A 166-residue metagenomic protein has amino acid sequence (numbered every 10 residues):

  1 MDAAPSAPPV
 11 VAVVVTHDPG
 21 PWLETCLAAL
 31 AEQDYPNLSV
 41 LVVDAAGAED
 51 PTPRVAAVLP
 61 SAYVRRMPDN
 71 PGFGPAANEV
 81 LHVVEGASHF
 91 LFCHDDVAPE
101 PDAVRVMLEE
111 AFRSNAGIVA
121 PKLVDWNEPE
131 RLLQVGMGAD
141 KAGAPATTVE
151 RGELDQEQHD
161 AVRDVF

Functional and structural regions predicted by a protein language model:
P8-V11, S39: Cell-envelope/extracellular polymer assembly enzymes that use nucleotide-activated donors
L27-A28, T52, N78, A87 (+1 more regions): Short alpha-helix within the catalytic core of nucleotide-sugar-dependent glycosyltransferases
A28-N37: Short, acidic, metal-binding catalytic loop of nucleotide-sugar glycosyltransferases
P36, D44-T52: A conserved acidic beta->alpha catalytic loop
M67-E85: Glycine-rich, basic loop-to-helix element that forms the pyrophosphate-binding segment of sugar-nucleotide handling
A87-A98: Short beta-strand-to-loop acidic/aromatic patch adjacent to the donor-nucleotide binding site
E100-M137: Conserved donor NDP-sugar-binding/catalytic core segment of glycosyltransferases
P145, G152-F166: A recurrent flexible, glycine/aromatic-enriched loop bordering the glycosyltransferase active site that acts as
